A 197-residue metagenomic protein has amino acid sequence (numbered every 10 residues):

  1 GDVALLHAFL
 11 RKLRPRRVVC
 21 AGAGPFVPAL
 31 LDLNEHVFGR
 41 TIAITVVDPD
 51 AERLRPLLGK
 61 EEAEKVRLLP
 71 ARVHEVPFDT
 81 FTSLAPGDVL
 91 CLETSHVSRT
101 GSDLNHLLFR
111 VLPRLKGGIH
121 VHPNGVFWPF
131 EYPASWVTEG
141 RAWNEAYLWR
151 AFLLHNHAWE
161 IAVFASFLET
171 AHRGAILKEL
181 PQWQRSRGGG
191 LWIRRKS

Functional and structural regions predicted by a protein language model:
G1-V73, A85: Internal alpha/beta domain cores that form substrate/cofactor-binding pockets in large enzymes and binding proteins
R16, D88, I119: Conserved acidic residues
V18-G22, V46, C91, H122-P123 (+1 more regions): A structural signal for short, well-ordered beta-strand segments and their strand-loop junctions that often border
A29-L33, T80, L107-R114: A short acidic, amphipathic alpha-helical/loop segment
V37-G39, T82-A85, V111-G117: Short, conserved loop/helix-junction motifs that constitute active-site signature segments in enzyme catalytic cores
H74-D79: Short loop/turn elements that flank and shape the SAM/SAH-binding pocket of Class I
L84-E93: Short SAM/SAH-binding signature in class I
S95-K196: C-terminal substrate-binding/active-site "lid" region of AdoMet-derived donor-dependent transferases
